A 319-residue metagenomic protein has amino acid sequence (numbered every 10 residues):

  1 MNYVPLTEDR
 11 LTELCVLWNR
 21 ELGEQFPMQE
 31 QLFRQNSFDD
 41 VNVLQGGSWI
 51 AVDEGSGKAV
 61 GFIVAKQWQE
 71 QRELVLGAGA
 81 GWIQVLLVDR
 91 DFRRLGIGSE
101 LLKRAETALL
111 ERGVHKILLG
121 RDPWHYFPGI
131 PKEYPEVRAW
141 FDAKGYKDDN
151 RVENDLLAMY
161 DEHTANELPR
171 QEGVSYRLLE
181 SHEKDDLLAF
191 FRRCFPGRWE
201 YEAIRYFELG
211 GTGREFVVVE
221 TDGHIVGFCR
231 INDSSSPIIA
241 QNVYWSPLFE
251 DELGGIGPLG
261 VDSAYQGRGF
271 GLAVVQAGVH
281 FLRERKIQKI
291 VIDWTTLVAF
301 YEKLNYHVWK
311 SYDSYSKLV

Functional and structural regions predicted by a protein language model:
M1-D39, L44, S48-D53, A59 (+3 more regions): Short amphipathic alpha-helix that is part of the acyltransferase structural core
F38-I50, G61, F207-V218, H224-G227 (+3 more regions): A short helix-loop-beta-strand connector motif used in the catalytic cores of GNAT acetyltransferases and, in some
V64-W82, P128, R230-P258: Conserved acyl-donor/pantetheine-binding loop and adjacent beta-alpha core of acyl/acetyltransferases and related
K66-P131: Active-site-adjacent scaffolding segments
V88, R94-L110, G257-V261, G267-H280 (+3 more regions): Conserved acetyl-CoA-binding loop-helix of GNAT-fold acetyltransferases
K103-E172, Y315-K317: Acyl-donor-binding surface of acyltransferase catalytic domains
